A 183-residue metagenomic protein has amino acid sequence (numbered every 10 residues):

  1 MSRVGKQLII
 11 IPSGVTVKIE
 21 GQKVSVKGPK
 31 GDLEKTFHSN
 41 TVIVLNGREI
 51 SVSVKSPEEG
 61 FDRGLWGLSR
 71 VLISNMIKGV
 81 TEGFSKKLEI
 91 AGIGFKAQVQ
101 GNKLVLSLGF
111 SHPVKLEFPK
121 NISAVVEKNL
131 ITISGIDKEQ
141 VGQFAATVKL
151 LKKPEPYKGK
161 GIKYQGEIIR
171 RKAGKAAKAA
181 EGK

Functional and structural regions predicted by a protein language model:
S2-A146, L150-K183: N-terminal intrinsically disordered, cationic/polar leader segments that include organellar targeting peptides
